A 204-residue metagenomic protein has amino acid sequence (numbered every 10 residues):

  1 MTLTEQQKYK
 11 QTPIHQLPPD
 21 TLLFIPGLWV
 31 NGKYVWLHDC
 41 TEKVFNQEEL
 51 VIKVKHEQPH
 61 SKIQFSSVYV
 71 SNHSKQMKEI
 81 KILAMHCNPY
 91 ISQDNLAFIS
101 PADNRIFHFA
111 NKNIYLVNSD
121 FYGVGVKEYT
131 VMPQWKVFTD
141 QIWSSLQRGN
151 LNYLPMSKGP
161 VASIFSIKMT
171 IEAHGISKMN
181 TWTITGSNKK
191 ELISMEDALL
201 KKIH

Functional and structural regions predicted by a protein language model:
M1-V51, G125-Q141: An extended acidic
Q7-K8, P19-L22, P26-G27, I184-H204: Terminal connector regions
V44, I99-A173: Trp/Gly-enriched beta-strand surface patches
S61-S67: Short, solvent-exposed loop/turn segments enriched in Ser/Thr/Gly
V68-Q76: Asparagine-centered strand-capping/turn motif at beta-strand->loop junctions
Q76-A84, D94: Short, hydrophobic/aromatic beta-strand segments
C87-S100, H204: Short aromatic-acidic-glycine turn motif
M169-S187: Short Pro-Gly-centered flexible turn/kink motifs
